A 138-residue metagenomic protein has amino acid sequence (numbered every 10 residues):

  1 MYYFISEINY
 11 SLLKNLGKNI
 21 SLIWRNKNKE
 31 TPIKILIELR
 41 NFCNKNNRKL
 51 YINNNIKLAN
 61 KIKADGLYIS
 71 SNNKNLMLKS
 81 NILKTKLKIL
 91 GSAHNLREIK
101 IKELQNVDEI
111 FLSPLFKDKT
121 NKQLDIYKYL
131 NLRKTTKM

Functional and structural regions predicted by a protein language model:
M1-N75, N81-D108: Conserved N-terminal beta1-alpha1 strand-loop-helix module at the mouth
Q105, E109-M138: Active-site/ligand-binding-proximal alpha/beta "capping" segment
